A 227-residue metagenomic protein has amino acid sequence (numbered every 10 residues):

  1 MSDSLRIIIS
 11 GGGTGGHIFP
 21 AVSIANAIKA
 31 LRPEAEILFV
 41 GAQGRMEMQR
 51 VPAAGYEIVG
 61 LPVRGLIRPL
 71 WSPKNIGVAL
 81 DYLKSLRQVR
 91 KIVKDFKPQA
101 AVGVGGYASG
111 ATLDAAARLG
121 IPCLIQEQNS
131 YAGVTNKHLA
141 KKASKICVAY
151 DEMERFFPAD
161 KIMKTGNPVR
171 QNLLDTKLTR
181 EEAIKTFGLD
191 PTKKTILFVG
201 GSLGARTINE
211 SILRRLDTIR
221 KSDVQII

Functional and structural regions predicted by a protein language model:
S4-T14, A30, E34-L86: Conserved nucleotide-sugar phosphate-binding/catalytic loop shared by glycosyltransferases and other
H17-I28: Short amphipathic alpha-helix
R32, I92-K97, L189-P191: Glycine-rich phosphate-binding loop signature in dinucleotide/nucleotide-binding domains
L38, E57, A117-E181, L189: Active-site-proximal region of nucleotide-activated glycan assembly enzymes, centered on histidine/acidic-rich loops
M46, R50-A54, L178-E181, K185 (+1 more regions): Donor-nucleotide binding loops and adjacent catalytic segments primarily of GT-B fold Leloir glycosyltransferases
Q88-A101, S109-L124, K137-K145: Glycosyltransferases and closely related glycan-assembly transferases that use nucleotide-activated donors
